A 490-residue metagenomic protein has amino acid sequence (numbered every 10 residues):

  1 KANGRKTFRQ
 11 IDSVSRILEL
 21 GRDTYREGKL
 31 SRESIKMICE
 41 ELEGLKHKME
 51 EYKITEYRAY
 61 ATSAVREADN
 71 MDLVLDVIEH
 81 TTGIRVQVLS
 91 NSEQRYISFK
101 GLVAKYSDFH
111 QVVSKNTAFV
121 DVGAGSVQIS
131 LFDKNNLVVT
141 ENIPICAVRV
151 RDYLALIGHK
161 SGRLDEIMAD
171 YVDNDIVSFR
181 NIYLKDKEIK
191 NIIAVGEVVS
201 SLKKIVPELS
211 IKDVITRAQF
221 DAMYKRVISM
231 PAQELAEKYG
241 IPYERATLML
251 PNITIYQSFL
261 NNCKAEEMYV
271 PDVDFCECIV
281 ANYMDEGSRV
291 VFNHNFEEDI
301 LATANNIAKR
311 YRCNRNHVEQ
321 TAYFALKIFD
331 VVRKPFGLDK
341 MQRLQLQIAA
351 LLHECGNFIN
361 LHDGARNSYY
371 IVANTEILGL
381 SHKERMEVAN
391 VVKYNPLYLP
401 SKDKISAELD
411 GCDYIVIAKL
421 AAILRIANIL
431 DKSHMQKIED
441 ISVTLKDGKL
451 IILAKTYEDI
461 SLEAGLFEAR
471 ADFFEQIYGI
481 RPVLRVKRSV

Functional and structural regions predicted by a protein language model:
K1-R9: N-terminal basic/disordered segments at the start of proteins
G4, D23-Y52, A64-D69, V74 (+8 more regions): Helical "lid/coupling" subdomains associated with nucleotide-phosphate turnover
G123-S126: Active-site-adjacent helix-turn-beta-strand microarchitecture at beta-sheet edges that either contains or buttresses
E266, Y478-V490: A short amphipathic beta-strand at an alpha->beta junction
I405-A407, K437, L484-S489: C-terminal amphipathic alpha-helical interaction region
K432-I438, Q476-I480: Short secondary-structure junctions
S461-R481: Short, non-transmembrane amphipathic alpha-helical segments
